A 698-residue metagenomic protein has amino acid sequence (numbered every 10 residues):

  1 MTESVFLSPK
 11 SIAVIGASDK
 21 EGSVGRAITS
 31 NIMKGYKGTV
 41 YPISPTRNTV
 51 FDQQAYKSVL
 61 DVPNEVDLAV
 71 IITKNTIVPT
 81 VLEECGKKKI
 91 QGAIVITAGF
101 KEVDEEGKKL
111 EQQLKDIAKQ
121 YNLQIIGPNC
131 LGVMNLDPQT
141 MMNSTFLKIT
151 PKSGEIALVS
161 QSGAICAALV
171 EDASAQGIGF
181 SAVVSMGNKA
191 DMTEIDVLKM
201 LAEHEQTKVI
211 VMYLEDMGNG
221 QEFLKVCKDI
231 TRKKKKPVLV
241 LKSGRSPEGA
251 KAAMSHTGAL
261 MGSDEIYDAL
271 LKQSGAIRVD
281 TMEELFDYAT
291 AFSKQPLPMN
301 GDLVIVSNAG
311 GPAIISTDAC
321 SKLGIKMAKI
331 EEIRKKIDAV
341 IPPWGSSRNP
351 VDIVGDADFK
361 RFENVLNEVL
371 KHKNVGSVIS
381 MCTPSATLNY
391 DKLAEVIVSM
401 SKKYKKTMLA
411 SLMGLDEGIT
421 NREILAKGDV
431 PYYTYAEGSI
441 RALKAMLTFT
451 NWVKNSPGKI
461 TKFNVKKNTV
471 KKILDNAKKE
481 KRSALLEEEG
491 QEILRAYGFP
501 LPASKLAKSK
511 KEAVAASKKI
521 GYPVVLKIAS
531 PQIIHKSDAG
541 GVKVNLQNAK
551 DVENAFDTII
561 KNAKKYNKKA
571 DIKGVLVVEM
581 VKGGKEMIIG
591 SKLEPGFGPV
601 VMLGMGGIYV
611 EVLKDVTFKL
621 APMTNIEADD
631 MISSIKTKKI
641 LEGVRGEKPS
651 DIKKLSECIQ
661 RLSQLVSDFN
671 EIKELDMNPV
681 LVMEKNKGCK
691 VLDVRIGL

Functional and structural regions predicted by a protein language model:
M1-L698: Catalytic-core regions of core metabolic enzymes, especially those transforming organic acids/acyl-group intermediates
